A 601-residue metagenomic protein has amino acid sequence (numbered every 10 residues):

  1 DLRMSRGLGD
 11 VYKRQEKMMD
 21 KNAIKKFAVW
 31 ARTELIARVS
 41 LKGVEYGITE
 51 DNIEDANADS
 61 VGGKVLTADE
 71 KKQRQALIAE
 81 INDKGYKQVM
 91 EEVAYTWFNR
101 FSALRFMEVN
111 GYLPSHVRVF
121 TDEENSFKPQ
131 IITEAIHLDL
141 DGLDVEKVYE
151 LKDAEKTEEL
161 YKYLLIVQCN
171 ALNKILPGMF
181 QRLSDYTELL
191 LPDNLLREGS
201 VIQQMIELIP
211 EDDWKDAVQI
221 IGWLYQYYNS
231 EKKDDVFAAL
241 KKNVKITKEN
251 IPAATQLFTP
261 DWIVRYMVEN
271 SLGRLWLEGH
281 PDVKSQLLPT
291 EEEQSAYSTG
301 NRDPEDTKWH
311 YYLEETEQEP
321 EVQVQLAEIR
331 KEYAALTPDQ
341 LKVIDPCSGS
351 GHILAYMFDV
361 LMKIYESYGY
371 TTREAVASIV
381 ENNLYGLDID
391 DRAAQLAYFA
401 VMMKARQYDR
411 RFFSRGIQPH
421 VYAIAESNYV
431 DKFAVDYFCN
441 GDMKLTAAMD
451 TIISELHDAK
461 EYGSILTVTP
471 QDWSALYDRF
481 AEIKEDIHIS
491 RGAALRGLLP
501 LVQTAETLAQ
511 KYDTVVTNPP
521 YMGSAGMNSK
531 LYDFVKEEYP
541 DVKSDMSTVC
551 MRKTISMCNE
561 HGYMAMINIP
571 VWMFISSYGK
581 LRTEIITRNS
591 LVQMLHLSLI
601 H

Functional and structural regions predicted by a protein language model:
D1-Q15: Single conserved hydrophobic/aromatic residue that forms the stacking wall/gate of nucleotide- or nucleobase-binding
G7, S60, L140, L176 (+2 more regions): Intrinsically disordered, low-complexity segments enriched in small/polar residues
D10-Y12, V145, D303, L466: Polar low-complexity intrinsically disordered regions enriched in Ser/Thr and small residues
K13-V283, M402-V421, E426: Non-catalytic, mostly N-terminal accessory regions of nucleic-acid modification and defense proteins
K242-E249, A253-Q593: SAM-dependent methyltransferase catalytic region
V592-I600: RNase H-like polynucleotidyl transferase catalytic core
